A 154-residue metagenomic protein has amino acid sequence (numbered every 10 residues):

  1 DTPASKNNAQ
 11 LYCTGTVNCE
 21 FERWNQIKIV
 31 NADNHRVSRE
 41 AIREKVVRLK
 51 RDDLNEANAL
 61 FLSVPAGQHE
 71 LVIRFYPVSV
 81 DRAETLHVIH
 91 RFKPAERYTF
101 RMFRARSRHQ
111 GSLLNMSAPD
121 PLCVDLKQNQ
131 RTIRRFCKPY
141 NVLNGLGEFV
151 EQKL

Functional and structural regions predicted by a protein language model:
D1-A66, R74-L154: Short loop/turn and low-complexity linker motifs enriched in small/turn-promoting residues
